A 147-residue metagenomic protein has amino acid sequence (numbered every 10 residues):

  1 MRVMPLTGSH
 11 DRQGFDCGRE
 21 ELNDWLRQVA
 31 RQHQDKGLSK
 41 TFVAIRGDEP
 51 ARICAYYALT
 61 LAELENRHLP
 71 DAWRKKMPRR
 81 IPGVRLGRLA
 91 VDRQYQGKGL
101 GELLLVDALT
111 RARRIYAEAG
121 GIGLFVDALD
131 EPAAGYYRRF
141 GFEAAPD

Functional and structural regions predicted by a protein language model:
M1-K98, E102-D147: Non-catalytic substrate-recognition and accessory regions of acyl/acetyltransferase enzymes
